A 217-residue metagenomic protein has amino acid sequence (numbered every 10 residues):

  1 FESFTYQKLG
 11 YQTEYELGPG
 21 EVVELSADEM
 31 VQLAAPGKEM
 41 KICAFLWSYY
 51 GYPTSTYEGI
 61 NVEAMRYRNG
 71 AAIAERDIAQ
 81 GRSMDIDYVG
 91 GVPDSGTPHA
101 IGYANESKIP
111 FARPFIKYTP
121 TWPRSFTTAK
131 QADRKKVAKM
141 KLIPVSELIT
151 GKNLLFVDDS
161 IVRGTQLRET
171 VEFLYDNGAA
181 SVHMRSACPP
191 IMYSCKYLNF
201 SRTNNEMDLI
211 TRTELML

Functional and structural regions predicted by a protein language model:
F1-G96, A104-P123, T127-A138, P144-S146: N-terminal segments that mediate ammonia production and transfer in glutamine-dependent amidotransferase systems
G10-E16, E169-L217: PRPP-dependent phosphoribosyltransferase catalytic core
P19, T150-K152, A179-A180: Short coil/turn connectors at secondary-structure junctions
E75, I101, N105, E172 (+1 more regions): Short, well-ordered alpha-helices that flank and scaffold nucleotide-derived cofactor binding pockets
V92-P98, V162-T165: Gly/Ser/Thr-rich loops at beta-strand to alpha-helix junctions that form or flank small-molecule/cofactor-binding
I143-N153: Short basic/glycine-enriched coil/helix segment immediately N-terminal to the Walker B
N153-L174: A phosphate-binding catalytic loop at a beta-strand-loop-alpha-helix junction that coordinates phosphoryl groups
